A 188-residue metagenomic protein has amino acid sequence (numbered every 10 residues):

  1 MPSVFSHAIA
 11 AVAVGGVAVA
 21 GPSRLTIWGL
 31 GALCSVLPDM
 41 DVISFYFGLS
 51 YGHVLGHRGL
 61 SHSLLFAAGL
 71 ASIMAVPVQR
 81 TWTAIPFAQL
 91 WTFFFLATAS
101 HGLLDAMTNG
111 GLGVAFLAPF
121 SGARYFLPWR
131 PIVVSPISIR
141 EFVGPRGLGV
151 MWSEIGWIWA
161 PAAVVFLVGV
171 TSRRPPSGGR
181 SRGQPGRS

Functional and structural regions predicted by a protein language model:
M1-S188: N-terminal membrane-targeting hydrophobic helices
